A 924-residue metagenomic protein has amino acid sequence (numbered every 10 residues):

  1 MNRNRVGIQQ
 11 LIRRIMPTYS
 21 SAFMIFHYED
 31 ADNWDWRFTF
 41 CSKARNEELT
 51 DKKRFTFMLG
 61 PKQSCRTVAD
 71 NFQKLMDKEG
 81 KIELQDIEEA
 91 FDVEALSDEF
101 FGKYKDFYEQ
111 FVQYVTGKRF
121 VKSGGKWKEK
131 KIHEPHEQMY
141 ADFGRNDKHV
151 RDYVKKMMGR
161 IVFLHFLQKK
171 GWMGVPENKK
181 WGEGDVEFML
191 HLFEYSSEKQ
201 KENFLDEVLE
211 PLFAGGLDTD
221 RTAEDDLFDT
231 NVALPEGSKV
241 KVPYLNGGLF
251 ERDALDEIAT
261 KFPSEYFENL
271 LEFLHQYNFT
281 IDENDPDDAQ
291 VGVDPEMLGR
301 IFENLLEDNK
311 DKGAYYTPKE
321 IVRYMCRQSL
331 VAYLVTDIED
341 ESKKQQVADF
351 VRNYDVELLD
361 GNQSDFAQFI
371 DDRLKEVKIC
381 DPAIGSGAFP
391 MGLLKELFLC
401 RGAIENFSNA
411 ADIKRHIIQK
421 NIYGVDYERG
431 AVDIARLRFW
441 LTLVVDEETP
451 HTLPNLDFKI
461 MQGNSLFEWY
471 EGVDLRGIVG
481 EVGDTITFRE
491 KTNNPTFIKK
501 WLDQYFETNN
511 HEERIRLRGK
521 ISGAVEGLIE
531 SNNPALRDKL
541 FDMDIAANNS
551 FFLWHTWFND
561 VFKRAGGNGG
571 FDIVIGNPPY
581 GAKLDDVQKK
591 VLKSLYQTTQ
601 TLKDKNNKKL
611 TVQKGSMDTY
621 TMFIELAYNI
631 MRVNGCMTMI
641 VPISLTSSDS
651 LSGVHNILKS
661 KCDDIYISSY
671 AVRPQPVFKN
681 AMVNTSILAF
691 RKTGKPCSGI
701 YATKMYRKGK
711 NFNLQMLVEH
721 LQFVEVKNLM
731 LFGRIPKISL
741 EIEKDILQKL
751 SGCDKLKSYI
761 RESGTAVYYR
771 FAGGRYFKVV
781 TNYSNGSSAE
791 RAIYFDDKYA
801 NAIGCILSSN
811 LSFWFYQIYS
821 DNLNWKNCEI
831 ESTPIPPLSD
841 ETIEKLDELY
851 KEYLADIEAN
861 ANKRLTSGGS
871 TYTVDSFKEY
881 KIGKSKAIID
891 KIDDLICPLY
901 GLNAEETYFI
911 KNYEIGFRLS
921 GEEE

Functional and structural regions predicted by a protein language model:
M1-N2, G752-S784, R791-Y794, Y799 (+1 more regions): Polyanion-binding interface signature
M1-P17: A short, conserved, highly charged catalytic patch centered on acidic carboxylates
I8, Y19-M24, E29-V68, K81 (+12 more regions): Signature of N6-adenine DNA methyltransferases within the class I
G80-M173, G182, K261-I413, A431 (+6 more regions): Class I S-adenosyl-L-methionine
K148-H149, I384, H720-D754, S763 (+1 more regions): Non-catalytic DNA-recognition/assembly elements of restriction-modification systems
A214-L305, L528: Long recognition/docking surfaces used for binding and targeting
W469-L553, K563, N568-G569, I573: Basic, amphipathic N-terminal segments
T599, K605-N606, R791-S832, S839-A859: Basic, amphipathic alpha-helical recognition segments used for DNA target recognition
